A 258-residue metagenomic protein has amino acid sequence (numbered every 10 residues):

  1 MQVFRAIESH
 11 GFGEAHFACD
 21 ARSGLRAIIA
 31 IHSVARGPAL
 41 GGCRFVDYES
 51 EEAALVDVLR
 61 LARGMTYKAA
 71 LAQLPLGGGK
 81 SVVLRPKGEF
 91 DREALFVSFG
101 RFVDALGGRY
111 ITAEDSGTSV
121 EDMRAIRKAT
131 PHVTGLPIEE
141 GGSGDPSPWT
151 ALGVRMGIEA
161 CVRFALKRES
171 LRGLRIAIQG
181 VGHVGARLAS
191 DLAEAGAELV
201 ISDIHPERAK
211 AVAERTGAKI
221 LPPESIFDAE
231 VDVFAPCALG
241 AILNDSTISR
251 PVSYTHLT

Functional and structural regions predicted by a protein language model:
M1-E140: N-terminal ligand-binding/catalytic initiation module
Y48, E52, G144-L152: Short, conserved micro-motifs enriched in small and acidic residues
R109, A197-V200, V233: Short active-site oxyanion
A113-G144, W149, P206-K219, E224-V233: Small/polar-residue-rich loop-to-helix segments that shape phosphate-bearing ligand pockets
P148-D228: Glycine-rich phosphate/diphosphate-binding loop of Rossmann-like nucleotide-binding domains
E224, A229, A241-S253: Rossmann-fold NAD(P) dinucleotide-binding segment
P236-C237: Short, well-ordered coil/turn residues at beta-beta hairpins and beta-strand->alpha-helix junctions within
T255-T258: Conserved small/polar residues in nucleotide/adenosyl-binding loops
